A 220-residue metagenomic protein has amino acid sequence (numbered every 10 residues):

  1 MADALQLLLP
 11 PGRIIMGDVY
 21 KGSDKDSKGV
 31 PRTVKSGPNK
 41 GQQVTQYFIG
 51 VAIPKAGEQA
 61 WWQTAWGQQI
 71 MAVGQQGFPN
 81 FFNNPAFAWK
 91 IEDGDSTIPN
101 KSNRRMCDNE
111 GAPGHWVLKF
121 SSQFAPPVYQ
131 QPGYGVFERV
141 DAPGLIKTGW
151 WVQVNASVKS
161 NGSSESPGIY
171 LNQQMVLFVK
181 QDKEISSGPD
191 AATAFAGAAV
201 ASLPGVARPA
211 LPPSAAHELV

Functional and structural regions predicted by a protein language model:
M1-L8, K183-V220: Acidic, gly/ser/pro-rich intrinsically disordered tails
M1-V117: OB-fold ssDNA-binding interfaces and closely related basic DNA-contact patches used across DNA replication/repair
I53-K55, V158-S160, K180: Beta-strand elements of well-folded, non-transmembrane domains
R104-E138: Catalytic core of the SET domain in histone-lysine N-methyltransferases, recognizing conserved active-site
Q123-F124, S157-K159: Generic short beta-strand segments
Y129-V152, K159-I169: Exposed beta-sheet edge/beta-hairpin loop segments within beta-rich domains
T148, V154-N155, Q174, F178: Folded interaction cores of globular domains that provide primary macromolecule-binding surfaces
S163-E184: OB-fold/S1-family single-stranded nucleic acid-binding modules
